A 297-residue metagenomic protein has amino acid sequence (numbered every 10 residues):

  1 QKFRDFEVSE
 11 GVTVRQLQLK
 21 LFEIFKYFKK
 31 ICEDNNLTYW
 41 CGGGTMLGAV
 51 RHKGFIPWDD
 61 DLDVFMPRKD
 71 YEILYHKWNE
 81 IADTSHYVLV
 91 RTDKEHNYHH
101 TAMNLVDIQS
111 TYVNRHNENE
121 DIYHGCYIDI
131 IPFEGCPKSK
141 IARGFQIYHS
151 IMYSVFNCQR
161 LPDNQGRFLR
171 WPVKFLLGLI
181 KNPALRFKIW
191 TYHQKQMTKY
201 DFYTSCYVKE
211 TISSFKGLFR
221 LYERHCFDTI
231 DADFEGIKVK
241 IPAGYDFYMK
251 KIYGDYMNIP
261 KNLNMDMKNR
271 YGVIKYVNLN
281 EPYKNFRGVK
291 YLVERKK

Functional and structural regions predicted by a protein language model:
Q1: Interfaces and regulatory segments of ATP-dependent nucleotide/adenylate/phosphodiester-chemistry enzymes
D5-N35, W78-K138, N157-R170, K174-G254 (+1 more regions): Conserved catalytic core of two-metal-ion nucleotidyltransferases
K29-L62, M66, Y71-E72, R224 (+1 more regions): Active-site nucleotide-donor binding segment shared across nucleotidyl transfer reactions
L74-H76: Conserved SAM-binding loop
K140-Q146: A short secondary-structure junction signal
M152: A contiguous, mid-domain pocket- or channel-lining segment that forms the substrate-recognition surface
